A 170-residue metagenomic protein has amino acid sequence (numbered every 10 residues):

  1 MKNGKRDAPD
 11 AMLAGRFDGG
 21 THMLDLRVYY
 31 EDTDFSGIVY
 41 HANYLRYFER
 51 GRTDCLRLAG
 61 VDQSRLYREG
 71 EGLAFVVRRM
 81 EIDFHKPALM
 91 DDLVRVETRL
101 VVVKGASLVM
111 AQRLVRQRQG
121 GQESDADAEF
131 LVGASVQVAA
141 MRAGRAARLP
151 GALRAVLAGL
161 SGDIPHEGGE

Functional and structural regions predicted by a protein language model:
K2-D54, L58: Catalytic strand-loop segment that frames the active site of acyl-thioester-processing enzymes
K2-R16, P87-L93, L100-E170: HotDog/MaoC-like acyl-thioester-processing domains
D25-Y29, D83, V138: Generic structural detector for well-ordered beta-strands
Y40-H41, S64, R148: Short, electropositive, low-hydrophobicity segments enriched in small/polar residues
N43-L45, Y67, G151-A152: Short hydrophobic alpha-helical segments that form membrane-spanning helices or hydrophobic packing faces of helical
Y44-Y47, V76, V156: Residue-level recognition of specific faces of alpha-helices
C55-L108, V132: Hydrophobic beta-strand-centered segment that forms part of the acyl-chain substrate-binding groove
